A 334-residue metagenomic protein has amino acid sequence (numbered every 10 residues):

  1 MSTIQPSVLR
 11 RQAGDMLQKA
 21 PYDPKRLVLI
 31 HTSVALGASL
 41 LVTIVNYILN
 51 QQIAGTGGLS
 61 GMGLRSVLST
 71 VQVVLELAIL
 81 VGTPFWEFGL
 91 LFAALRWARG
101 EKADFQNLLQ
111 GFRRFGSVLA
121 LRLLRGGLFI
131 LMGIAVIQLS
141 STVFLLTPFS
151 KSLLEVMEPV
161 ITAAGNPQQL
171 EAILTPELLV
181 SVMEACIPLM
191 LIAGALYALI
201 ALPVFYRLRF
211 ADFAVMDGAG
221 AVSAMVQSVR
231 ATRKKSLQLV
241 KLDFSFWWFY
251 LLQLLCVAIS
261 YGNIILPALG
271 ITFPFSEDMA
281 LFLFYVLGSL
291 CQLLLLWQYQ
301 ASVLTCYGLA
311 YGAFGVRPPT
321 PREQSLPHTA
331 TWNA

Functional and structural regions predicted by a protein language model:
M1-A334: Hydrophobic alpha-helical membrane segments
